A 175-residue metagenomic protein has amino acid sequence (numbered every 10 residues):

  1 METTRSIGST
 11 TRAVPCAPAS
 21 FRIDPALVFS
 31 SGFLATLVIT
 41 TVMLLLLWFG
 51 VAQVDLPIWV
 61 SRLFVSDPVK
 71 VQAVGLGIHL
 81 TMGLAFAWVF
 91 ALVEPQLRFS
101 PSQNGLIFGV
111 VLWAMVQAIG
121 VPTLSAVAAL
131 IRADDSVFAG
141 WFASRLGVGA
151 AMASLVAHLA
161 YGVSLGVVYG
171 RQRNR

Functional and structural regions predicted by a protein language model:
E2-R175: Juxtamembrane/disordered regions of integral membrane proteins
